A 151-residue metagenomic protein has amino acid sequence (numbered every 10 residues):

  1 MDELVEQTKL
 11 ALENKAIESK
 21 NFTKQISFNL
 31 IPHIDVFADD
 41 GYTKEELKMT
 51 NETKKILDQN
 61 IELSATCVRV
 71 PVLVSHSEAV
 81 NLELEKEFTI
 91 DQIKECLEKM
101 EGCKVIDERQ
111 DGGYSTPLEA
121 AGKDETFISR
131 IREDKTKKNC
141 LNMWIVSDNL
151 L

Functional and structural regions predicted by a protein language model:
M1-C96: Active-site-lining helix/loop region of Rossmann-like oxidoreductase modules
I61-L151: C-terminal active-site/capping subdomain that shapes the small-molecule cofactor and substrate pocket of enzyme
